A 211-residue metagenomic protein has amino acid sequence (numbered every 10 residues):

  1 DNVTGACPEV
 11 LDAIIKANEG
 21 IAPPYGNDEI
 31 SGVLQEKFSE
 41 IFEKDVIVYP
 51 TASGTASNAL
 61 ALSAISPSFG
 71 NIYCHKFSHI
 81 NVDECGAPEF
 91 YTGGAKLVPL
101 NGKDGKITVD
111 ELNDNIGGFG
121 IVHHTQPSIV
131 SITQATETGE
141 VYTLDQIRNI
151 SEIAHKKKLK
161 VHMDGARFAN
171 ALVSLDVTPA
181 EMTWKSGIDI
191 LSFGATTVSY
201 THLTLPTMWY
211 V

Functional and structural regions predicted by a protein language model:
C7-G54, K76-F77, V82, A87: Conserved N-terminal alpha-helix of the aminotransferase class I/II PLP-enzyme fold
V48-A52, C74, P99, I132 (+2 more regions): General beta-strand structural signal in soluble alpha/beta enzymes
A64-V82: Conserved PLP-anchoring active-site segment centered on the Schiff-base-forming lysine
G93-E137, Y142-N149: PLP-dependent aminotransferase-class I/II
Y142-S174: Catalytic PLP-binding core of fold-type I/II PLP enzymes
V177-A195: Conserved active-site segment immediately N-terminal to the catalytic lysine that forms the internal aldimine
T201-T207: Conserved small/polar residues in nucleotide/adenosyl-binding loops
